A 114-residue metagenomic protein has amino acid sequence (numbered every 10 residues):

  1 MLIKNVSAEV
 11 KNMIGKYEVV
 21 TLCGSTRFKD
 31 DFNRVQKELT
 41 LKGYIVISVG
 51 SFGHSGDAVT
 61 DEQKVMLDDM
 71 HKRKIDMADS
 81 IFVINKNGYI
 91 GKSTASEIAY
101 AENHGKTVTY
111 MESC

Functional and structural regions predicted by a protein language model:
M1-C114: Conserved catalytic or regulatory cores that recognize and/or transform ribose-phosphate-containing ligands
